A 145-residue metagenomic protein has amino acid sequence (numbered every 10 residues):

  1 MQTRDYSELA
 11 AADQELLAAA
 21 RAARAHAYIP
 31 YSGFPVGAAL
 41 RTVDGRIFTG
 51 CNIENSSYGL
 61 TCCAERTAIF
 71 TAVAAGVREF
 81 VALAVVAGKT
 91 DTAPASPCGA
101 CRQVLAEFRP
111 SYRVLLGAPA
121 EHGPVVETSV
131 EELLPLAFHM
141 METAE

Functional and structural regions predicted by a protein language model:
M1-H26, V77-E145: C-terminal binding/interaction regions
A19, A64-T71: Short, well-ordered amphipathic alpha-helical segments that serve as non-catalytic structural scaffolds within diverse
I29-S32: Short loop/turn motifs at secondary-structure junctions and domain boundaries
P35-T42: Short beta-strand scaffold segments in enzyme catalytic cores
R41, F70-V77, E107-F108: Alpha-helix C-terminal capping segments
T42-D44, A120-E121: Short acidic-glycine loop/turn motifs at beta-strand connectors
C51-R66: Compact, glycine-rich, soluble single-domain proteins
